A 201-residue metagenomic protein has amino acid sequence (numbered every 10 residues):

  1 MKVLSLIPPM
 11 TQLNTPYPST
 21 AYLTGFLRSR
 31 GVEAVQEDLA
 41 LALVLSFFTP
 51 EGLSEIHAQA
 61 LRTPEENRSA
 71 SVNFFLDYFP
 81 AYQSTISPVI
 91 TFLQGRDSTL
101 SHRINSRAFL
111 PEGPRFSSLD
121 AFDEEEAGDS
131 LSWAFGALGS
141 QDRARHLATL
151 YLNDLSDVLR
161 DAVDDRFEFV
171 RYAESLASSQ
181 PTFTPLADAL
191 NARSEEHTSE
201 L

Functional and structural regions predicted by a protein language model:
M1-S199: A short, structured N-terminal alpha-helical element that caps or precedes a catalytic domain
